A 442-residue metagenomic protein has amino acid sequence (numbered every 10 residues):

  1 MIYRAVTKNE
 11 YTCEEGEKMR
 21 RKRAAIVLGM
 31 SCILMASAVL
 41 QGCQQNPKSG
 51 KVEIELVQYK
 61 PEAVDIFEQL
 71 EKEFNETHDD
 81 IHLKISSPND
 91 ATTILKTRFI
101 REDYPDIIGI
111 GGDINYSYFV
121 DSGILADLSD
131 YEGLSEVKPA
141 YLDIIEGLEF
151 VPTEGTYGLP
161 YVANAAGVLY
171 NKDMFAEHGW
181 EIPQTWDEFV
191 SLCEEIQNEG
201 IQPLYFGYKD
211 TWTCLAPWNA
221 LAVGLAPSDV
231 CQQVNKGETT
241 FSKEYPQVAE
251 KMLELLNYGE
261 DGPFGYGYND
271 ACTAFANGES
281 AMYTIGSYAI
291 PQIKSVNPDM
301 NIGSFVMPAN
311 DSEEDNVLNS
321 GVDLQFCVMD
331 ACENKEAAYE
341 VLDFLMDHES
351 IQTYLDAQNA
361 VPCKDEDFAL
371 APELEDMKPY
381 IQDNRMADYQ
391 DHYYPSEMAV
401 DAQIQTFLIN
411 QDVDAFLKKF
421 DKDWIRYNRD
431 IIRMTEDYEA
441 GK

Functional and structural regions predicted by a protein language model:
K72, E76-T77, H82, H178 (+3 more regions): Extracytoplasmic/periplasmic substrate-recognition and gating elements
E73-Y141, D173, E177-H178, Q184 (+1 more regions): Extracytoplasmic "Venus flytrap"/periplasmic binding protein-like
T97-R98, P105-D106, S135-D173, Q202-F206 (+2 more regions): A structural signal for short loop-to-beta-strand junctions that line the ligand-binding cleft of periplasmic/secreted
G111-A166, V190, I196, P217-N219 (+3 more regions): Hinge/lid segment of periplasmic solute-binding proteins
I124-D127, Y288-Q292, L324-M398: Mature extracytoplasmic/periplasmic domains
P152-Y161, A166, V190-G237, S280: Extracytoplasmic/periplasmic solute-binding protein
A176, Q352, D383-K442: Conserved C-terminal helix/tail region of periplasmic/extracytoplasmic solute-binding proteins
C193-E195, N235-F264: Glycine-centered hinge/linker elements that transmit conformational signals in sensory and ligand-binding systems
